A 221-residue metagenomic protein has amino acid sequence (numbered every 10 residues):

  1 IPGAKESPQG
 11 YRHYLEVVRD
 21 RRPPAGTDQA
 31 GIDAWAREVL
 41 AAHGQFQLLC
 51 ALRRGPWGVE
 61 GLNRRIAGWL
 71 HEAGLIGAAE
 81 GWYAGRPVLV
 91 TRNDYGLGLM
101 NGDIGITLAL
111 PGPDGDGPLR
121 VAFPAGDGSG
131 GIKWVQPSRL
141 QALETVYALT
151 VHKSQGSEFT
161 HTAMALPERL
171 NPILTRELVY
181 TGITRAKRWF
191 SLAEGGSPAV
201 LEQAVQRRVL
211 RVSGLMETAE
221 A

Functional and structural regions predicted by a protein language model:
I1-V88, D94-L97: Conserved helicase motor core of P-loop NTPases
F46, A79, G96-L99, A142 (+2 more regions): N-terminal hydrophobic or amphipathic segments with adjacent small-residue motifs that include Sec signal peptides
E60, L99-N101, I173: Non-catalytic, surface-exposed connector residues within folded enzymatic/regulatory domains
H71, V90, M164-E168: A broad detector of the eukaryotic-type serine/threonine protein kinase catalytic domain
D103-A221: C-terminal accessory regions
